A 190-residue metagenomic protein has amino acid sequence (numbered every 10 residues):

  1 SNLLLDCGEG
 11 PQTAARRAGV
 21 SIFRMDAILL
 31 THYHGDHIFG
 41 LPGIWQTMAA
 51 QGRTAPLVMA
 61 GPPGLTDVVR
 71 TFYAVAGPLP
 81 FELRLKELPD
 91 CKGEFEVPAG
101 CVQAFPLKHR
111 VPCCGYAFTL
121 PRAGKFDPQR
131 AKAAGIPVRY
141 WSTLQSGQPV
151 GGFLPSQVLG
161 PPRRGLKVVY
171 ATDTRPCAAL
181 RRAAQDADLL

Functional and structural regions predicted by a protein language model:
S1-V20, T54-P56, Y116-F118, G160-A171 (+1 more regions): Conserved beta-strand hairpin/beta-sheet module of binuclear metal-dependent hydrolase folds, prominently
E9-A60, E82-K92: Active-site metal-binding motif and surrounding structural segment of the metallo-beta-lactamase
Q12, I22, G35, L65-T66 (+3 more regions): Alpha-helix N-cap/helix-start and coil->helix boundary motif
T13, F39-P42, D67-R70, C114 (+2 more regions): Alpha-helical elements of the RecA-like P-loop NTPase motor core of helicases
R24, Q185-D186: Alpha-helix C-terminal capping/helix-to-coil transition sites in glycosyltransferase folds
A55, P78-R84, V97-P98, G165-L166: A short helix-to-beta-strand connector/capping loop
G64-A76, L85-C91: A gly/proline- and charged-residue-enriched helix-loop-helix capping module
V97-A183, L189: Active-site-proximal loop/helix segment associated with metal-binding centers of metalloenzymes
